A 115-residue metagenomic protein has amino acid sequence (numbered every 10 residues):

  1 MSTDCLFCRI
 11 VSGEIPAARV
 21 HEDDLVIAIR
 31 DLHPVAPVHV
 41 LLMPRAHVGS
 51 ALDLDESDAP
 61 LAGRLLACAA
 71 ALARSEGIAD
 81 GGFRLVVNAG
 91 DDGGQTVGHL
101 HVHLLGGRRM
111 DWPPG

Functional and structural regions predicted by a protein language model:
M1-G115: HIT superfamily nucleotide-processing domains
